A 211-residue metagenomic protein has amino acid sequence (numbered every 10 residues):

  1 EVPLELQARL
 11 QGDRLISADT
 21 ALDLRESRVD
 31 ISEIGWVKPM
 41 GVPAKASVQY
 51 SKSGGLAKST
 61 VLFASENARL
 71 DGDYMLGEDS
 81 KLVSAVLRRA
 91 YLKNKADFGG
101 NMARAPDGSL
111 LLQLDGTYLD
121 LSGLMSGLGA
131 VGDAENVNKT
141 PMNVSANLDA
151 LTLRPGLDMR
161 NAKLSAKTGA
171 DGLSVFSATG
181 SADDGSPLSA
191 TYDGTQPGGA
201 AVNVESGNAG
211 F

Functional and structural regions predicted by a protein language model:
E1-S59, D73-F211: Membrane-proximal interfacial segments on either side of biological membranes
V61-F63: Residue-level detection of beta-strand scaffold positions
S65-N67: Central antiparallel beta-sheet cores of small beta-barrel/beta-sandwich binding domains
